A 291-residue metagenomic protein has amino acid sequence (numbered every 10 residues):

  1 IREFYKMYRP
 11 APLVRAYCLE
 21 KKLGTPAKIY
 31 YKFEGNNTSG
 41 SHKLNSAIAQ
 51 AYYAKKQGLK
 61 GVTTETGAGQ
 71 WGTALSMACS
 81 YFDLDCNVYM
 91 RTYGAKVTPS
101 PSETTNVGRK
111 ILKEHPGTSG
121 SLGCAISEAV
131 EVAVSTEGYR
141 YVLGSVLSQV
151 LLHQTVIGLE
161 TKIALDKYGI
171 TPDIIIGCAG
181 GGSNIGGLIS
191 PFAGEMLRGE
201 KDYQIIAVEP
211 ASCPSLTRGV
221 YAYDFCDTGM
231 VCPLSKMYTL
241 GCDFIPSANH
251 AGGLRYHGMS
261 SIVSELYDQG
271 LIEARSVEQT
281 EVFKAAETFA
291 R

Functional and structural regions predicted by a protein language model:
I1-L59: Positively charged, low-complexity intrinsically disordered leader regions
F33-S46, V62-G72, L147, I176-G181 (+3 more regions): Active-site nucleophile and cofactor-binding loops and adjacent substrate-binding regions of central metabolic enzymes
T38-S39, Q70-T73, T105-V107, Q149-L152 (+2 more regions): Flexible loop/turn segments at secondary-structure boundaries
S46, Q57-V88, T171-I185, I205: A short, small-residue-rich loop immediately preceding and capping a beta-strand
A49-Y53, A78-Y89, S190-K201, Y223-T228: A glycine- and small-aliphatic-rich helix-loop capping segment at beta-alpha/alpha-beta transitions that lines
T63, W71-S119, L216-F225: Active-site-proximal loop->helix
K110-Q149, I157, G169, G194-E200 (+1 more regions): Active-site/ligand-binding loops adjacent to catalytic centers
I163-I170: Phosphate/pyrophosphate-binding loops at sites that engage ATP/ADP/AMP, CoA/4′-phosphopantetheine, polyphosphate
